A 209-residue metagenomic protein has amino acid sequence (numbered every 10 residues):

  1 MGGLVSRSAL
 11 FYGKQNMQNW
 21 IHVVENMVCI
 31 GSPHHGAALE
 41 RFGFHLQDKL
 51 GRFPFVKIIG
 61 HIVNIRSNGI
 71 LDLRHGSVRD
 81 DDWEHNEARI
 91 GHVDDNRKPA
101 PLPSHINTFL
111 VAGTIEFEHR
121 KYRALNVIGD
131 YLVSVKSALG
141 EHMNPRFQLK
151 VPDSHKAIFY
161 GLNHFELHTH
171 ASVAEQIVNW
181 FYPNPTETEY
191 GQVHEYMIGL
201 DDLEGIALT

Functional and structural regions predicted by a protein language model:
M1-S6: Gly/Ala-rich beta-loop-alpha elbow adjacent to hydrolase catalytic centers
L10-A207: Helical cap/lid subdomain of alpha/beta-hydrolase-fold lipid enzymes that gates access to the catalytic pocket
